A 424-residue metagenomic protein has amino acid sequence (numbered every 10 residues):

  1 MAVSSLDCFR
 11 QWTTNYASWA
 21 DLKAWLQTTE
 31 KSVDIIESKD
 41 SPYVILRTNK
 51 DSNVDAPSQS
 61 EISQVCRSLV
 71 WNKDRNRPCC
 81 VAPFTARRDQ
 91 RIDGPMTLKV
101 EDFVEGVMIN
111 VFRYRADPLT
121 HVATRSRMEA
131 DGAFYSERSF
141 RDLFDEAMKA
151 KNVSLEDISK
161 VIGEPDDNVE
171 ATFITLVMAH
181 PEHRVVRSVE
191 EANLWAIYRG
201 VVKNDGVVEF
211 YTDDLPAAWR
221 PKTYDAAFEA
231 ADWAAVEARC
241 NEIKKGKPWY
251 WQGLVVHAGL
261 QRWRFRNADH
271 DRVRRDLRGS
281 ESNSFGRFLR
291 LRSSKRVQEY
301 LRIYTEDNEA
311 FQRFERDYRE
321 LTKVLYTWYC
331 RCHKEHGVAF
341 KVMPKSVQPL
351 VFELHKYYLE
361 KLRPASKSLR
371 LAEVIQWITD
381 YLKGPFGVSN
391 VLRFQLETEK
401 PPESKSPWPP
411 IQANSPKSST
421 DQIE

Functional and structural regions predicted by a protein language model:
M1-E424: Core nucleotide-handling region used for phosphoryl-transfer chemistry
